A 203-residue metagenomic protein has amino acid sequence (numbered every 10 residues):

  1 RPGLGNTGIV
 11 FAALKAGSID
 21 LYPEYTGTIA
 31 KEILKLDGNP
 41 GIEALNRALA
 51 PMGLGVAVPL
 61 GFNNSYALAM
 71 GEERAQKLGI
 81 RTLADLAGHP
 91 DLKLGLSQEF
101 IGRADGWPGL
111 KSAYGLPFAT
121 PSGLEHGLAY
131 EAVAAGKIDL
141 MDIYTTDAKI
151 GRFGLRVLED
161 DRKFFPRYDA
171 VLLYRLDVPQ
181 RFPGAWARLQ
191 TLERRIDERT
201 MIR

Functional and structural regions predicted by a protein language model:
R1, G61-A135: Bilobed "Venus flytrap"/periplasmic-binding protein-like clamshell domains and structurally analogous long
P2-N6, G17-A30, G41-I42, G71 (+5 more regions): Beta->alpha turn/N-cap motifs
F11, I42, N46, L83 (+4 more regions): Extracytoplasmic/secreted envelope proteins and their assembly/folding machinery, especially bacterial periplasmic
K31, D169-L172, I196-I202: Acidic/histidine-rich, surface-exposed loop or edge segments in extracytoplasmic proteins
I33-A57, A135-L140, K149-K163: Ligand-binding "clamshell"
V58-A67, D160-A170: Short Pro/Gly-enriched coil loops immediately N-terminal to beta-strands
S65-Q76, D169-F182: A bilobed periplasmic-binding-protein/Venus flytrap-type ligand-binding module shared by bacterial periplasmic
G184-R203: Segments of small-molecule ligand-sensing domains
